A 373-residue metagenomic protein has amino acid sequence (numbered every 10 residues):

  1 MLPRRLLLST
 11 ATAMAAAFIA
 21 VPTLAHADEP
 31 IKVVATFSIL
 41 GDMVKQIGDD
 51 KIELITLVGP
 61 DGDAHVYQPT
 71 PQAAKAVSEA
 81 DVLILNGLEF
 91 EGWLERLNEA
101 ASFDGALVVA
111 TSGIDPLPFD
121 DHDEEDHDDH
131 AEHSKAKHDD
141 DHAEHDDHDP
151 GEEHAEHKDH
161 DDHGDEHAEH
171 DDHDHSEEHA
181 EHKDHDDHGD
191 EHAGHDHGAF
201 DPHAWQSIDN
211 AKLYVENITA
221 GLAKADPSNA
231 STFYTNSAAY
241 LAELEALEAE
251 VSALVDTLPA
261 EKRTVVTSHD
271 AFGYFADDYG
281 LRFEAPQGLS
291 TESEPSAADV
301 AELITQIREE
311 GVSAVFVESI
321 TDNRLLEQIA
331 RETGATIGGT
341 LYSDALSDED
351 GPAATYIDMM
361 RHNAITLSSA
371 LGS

Functional and structural regions predicted by a protein language model:
M1-A27: Gram-negative bacterial Sec-dependent N-terminal signal peptides
H26-S373: Extracytoplasmic metal-acquisition and chelation regions
